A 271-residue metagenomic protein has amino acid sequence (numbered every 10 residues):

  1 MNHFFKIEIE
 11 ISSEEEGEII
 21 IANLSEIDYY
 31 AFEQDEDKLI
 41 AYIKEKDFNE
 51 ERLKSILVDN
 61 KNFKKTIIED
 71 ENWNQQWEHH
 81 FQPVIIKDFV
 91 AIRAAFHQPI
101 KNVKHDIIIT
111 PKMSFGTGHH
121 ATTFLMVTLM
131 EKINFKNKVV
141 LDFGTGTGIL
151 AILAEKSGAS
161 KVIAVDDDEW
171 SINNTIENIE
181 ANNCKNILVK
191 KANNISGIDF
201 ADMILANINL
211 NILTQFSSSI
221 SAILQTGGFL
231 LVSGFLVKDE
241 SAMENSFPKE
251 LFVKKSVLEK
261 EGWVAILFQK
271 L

Functional and structural regions predicted by a protein language model:
N2-K101: N-terminal auxiliary segments of SAM/dcSAM-dependent transferases
L24, A41, T175, N209 (+1 more regions): Residue-level signal for inorganic ion chemistry
N72, L236-L271: Active-site capping/gating segments
N72-K136: SAM-dependent Rossmann-like transferase core, predominantly class I methyltransferases with a strong bias toward
M113, T117-G197: Conserved SAM/SAH cofactor-binding pocket of Class I
W170-N174, I212, D239: Conserved short alpha-helix immediately C-terminal to the canonical SAM/SAH-binding motif I of Rossmann-like
M203-A206: Hydrophobic beta-strand segment of the Class I
T214-F229: A short glycine-rich, Lys/Arg-flanked "PGG" loop and its adjoining helix->strand segment in the class I
